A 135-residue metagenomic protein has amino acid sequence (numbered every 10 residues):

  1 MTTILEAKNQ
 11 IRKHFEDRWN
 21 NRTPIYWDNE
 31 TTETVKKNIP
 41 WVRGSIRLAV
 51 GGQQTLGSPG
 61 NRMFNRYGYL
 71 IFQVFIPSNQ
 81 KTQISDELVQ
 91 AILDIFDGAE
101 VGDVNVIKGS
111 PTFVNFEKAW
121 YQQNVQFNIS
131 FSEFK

Functional and structural regions predicted by a protein language model:
M1-S58, Q80-A91: Small/polar-rich, solvent-exposed N-terminal microdomains that initiate assembly or binding
N20, A49, P77, D97 (+1 more regions): Residue-level marker of positions within ordered structural domains that often coincide with functionally constrained
V35, M63, V114-K118: Sterically constrained small-residue positions within well-ordered secondary structures of folded domains
N61, N65-Y67, I76-D97: Extracellular/virion structural assembly segments
R62-S78, Y121-E133: Oligomerization/assembly interface segments of phage tail-like spikes and tubes
Q73-N79, V101-V106: Short C-terminal domain-edge/linker segments immediately following a structured domain
Q90-K135: Acidic-leaning, charged glycine-interspersed low-complexity segments
